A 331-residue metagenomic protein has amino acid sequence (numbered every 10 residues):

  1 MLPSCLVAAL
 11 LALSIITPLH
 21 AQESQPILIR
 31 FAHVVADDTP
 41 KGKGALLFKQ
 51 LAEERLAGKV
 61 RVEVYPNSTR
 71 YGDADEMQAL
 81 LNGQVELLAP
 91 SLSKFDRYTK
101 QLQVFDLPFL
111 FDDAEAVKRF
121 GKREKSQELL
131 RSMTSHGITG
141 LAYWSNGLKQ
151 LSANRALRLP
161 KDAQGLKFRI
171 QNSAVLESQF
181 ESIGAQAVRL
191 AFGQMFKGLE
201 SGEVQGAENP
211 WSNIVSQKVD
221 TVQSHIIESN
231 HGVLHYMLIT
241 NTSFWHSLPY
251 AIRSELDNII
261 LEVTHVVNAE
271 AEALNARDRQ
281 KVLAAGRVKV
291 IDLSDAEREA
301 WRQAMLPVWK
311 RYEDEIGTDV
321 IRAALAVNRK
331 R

Functional and structural regions predicted by a protein language model:
P3-I15: Bacterial N-terminal signal peptides
T17-A21: Sec/Tat signal peptide C-region and signal peptidase I cleavage site
Q22-A116, E124-K125, R131-R331: N-terminal secretory/targeting leader peptides
